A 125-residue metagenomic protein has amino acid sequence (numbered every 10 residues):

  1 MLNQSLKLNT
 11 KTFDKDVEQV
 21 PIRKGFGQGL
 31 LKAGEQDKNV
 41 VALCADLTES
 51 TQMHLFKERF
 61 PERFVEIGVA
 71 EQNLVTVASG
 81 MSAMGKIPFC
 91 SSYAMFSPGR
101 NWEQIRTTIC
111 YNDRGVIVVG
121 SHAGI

Functional and structural regions predicted by a protein language model:
M1-I125: Thiamine diphosphate
